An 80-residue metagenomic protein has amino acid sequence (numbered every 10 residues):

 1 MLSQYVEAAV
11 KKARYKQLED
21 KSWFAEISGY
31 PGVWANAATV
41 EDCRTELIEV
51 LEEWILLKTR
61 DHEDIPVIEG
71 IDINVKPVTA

Functional and structural regions predicted by a protein language model:
M1-R14, T45-A80: Short, charged, surface-exposed hinge/linker loops at domain edges that act as mobile lids or interdomain connectors
Y15-G29: Short aromatic-glycine-(Arg/Gly/Cys) micro-motifs in beta-strand/loop hairpins
Q17-K21, V40-D42, I48: Short secondary-structure boundary micro-motifs
S28, G32, E63: Flexible, active-site-adjacent loop/turn segments at secondary-structure boundaries
P31-D42: A short, exposed loop/beta-hairpin motif centered on an aromatic-Gly-Thr core
